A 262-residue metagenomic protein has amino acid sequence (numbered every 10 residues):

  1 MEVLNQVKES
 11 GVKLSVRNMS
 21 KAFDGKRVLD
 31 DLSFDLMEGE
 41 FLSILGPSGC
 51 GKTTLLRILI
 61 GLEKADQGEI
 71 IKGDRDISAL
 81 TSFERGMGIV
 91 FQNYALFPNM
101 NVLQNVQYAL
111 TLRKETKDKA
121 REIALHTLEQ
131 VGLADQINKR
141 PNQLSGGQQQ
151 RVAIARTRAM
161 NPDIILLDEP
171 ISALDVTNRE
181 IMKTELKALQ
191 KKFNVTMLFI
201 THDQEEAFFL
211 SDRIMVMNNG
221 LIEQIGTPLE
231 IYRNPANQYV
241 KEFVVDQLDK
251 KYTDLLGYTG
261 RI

Functional and structural regions predicted by a protein language model:
V3-N178: ABC family nucleotide-binding domain
E63, M215, E223: Conserved catalytic/dimer-interface elements of ABC ATPase nucleotide-binding domains
E180-F193: Helical segment within the ABC ATPase nucleotide-binding domain
N194-I200: Conserved H-loop
A207-F209: A short, surface-exposed alpha-helical micro-motif characterized by mixed small hydrophobic and charged/polar residues
I225-G226, N234: ABC ATPase "signature
R233-I262: C-terminal boundary and immediately downstream tail of ABC-type ATPase nucleotide-binding domains
